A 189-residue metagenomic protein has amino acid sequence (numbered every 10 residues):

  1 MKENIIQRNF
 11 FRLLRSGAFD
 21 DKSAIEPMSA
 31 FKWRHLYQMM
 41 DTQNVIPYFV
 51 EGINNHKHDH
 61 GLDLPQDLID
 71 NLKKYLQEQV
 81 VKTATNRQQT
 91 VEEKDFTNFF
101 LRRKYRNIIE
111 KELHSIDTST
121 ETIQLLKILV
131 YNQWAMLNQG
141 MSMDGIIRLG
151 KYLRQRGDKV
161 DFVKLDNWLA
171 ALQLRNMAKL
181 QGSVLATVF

Functional and structural regions predicted by a protein language model:
M1-F189: Conserved NTP-donor binding/palm subdomain of two-metal-ion nucleotidyltransferases/polymerases, i.e., the charged
